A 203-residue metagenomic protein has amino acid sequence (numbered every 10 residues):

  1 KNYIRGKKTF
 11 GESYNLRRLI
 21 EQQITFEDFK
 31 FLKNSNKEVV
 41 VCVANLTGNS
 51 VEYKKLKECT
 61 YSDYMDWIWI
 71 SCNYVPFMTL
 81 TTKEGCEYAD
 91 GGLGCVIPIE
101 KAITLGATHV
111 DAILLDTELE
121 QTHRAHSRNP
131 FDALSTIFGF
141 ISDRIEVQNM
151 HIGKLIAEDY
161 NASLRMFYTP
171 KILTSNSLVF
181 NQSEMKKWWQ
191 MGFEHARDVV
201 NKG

Functional and structural regions predicted by a protein language model:
K1-G203: Patatin-like phospholipase
